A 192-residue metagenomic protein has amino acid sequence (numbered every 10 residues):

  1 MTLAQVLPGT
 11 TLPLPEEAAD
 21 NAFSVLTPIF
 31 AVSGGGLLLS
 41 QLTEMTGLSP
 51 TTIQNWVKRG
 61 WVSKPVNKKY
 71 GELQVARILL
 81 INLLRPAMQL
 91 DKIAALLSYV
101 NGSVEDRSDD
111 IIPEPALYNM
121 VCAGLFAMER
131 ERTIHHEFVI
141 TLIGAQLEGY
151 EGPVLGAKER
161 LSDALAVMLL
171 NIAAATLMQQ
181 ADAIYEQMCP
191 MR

Functional and structural regions predicted by a protein language model:
M1-N101: Basic helix-turn-helix/winged-helix DNA-binding cores and closely related short helical interaction motifs
G102-R192: Intrinsically disordered, low-complexity, charge-dense segments enriched in Lys/Arg and Glu/Asp interspersed
